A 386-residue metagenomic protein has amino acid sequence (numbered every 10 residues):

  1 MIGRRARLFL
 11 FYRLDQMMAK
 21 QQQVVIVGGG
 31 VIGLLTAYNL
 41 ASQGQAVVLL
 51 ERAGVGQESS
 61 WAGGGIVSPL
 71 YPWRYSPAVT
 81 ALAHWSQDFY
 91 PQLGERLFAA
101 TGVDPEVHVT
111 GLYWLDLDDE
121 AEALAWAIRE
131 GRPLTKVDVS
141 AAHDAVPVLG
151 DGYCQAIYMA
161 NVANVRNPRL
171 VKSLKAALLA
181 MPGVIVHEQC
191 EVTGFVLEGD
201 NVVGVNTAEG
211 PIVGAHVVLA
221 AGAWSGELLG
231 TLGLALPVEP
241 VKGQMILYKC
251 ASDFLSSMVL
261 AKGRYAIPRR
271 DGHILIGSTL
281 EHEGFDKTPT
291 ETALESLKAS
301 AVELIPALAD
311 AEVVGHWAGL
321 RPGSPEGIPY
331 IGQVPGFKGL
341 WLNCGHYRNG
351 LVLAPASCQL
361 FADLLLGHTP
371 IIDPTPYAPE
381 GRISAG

Functional and structural regions predicted by a protein language model:
Q22-V48: N-terminal Rossmann-like FAD-binding beta1-loop-alpha1 element of flavoenzymes
V25-V27, I212-W224, C358: Short hydrophobic core segments
L35-S42, G65-V67, V103-H108, H216-K338: Active-site substrate-recognition segment that forms the wall of the catalytic cavity or substrate channel
S42-W61: Glycine-rich FAD pyrophosphate-binding loop
I66-A145, S300-V302: Dinucleotide-binding Rossmann-like beta1-alpha1 core, especially the glycine-rich loop that anchors the ADP
A81, L115-E120, Y158-A176, T288-T292: Short beta-strand to alpha-helix junction loop
Y158-A208: Helical element adjacent to the flavin cofactor pocket in flavoenzyme catalytic cores
I305-G386: C-terminal catalytic lobe of FAD-dependent flavoproteins
